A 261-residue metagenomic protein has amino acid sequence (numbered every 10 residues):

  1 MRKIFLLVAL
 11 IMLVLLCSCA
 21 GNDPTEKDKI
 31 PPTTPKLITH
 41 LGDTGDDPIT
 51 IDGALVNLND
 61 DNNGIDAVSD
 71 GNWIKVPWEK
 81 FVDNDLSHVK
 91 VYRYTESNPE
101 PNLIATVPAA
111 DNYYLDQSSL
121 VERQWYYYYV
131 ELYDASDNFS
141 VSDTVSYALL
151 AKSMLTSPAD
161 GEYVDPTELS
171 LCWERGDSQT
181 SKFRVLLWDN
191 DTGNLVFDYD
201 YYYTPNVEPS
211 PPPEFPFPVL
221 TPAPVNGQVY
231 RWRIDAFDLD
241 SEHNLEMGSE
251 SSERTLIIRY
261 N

Functional and structural regions predicted by a protein language model:
M1-I4: Positively charged n-region of N-terminal signal peptides that target proteins for export
L15-S18: C-terminal motif of bacterial Sec signal peptides marking the signal peptidase cleavage site
N22-D85, E122, D134-D177, L245-N261: Pro/Thr/Ser/Gly-rich low-complexity, intrinsically disordered linker/stalk tracts
A67-E100, R175-Y199, N226-V229, H243-M247: Solvent-exposed loop/turn segments flanking beta-strands in beta-repeat/beta-sandwich domains
S69-G71, V107-A109, S119-W125, V164-P166 (+3 more regions): Surface-exposed coil/turn segments at beta-strand junctions on protein surfaces, enriched
I104-D111, Y202, N206-P211: Short beta-strand segments within Ig-like beta-sandwich modules, predominantly Fibronectin type-III
N112-D116, P213-F217: Short strand-edge motifs at loop-to-beta-strand transitions and within beta-strands of extracellular beta-rich domains
Y114-F139, P222-N244: Beta-strand-rich modules
